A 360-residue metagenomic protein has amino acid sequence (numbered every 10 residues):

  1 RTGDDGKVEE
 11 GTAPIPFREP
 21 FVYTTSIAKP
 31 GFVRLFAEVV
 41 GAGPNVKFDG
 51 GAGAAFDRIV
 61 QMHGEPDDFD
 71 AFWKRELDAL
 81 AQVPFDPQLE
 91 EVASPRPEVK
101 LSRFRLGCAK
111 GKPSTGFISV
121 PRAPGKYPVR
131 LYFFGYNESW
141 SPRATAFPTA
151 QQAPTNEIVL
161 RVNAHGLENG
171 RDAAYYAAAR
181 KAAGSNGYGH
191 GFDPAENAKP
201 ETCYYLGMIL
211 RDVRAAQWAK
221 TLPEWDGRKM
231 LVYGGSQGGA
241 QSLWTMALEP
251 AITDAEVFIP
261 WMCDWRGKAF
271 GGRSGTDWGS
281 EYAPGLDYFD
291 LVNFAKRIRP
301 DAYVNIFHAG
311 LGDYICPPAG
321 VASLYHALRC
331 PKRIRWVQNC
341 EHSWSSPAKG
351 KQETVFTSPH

Functional and structural regions predicted by a protein language model:
V8-P14, D67-D70, D78-G125: N-terminal cap/lid segment of alpha/beta-hydrolase-fold proteins
I15-R18, A42-D67: Short beta-strand elements
P30-A42: Short, aromatic- and glycine-rich surface loops/edge beta-strands on solvent-exposed regions
N137-L210, D264-T276: Cap/lid segment of the alpha/beta-hydrolase catalytic domain
R171, G235, G239-P284, W336 (+1 more regions): Hydrolase active-site cap/lid region
H190-S236: Gly/Ser-rich "nucleophile elbow"/oxyanion-hole loop immediately N-terminal to the catalytic nucleophile in hydrolases
R266-R329, W336: The feature captures the conserved acid-bearing segment of alpha/beta-hydrolase catalytic domains
A322-H360: C-terminal catalytic histidine-bearing segment of alpha/beta-hydrolase fold enzymes
